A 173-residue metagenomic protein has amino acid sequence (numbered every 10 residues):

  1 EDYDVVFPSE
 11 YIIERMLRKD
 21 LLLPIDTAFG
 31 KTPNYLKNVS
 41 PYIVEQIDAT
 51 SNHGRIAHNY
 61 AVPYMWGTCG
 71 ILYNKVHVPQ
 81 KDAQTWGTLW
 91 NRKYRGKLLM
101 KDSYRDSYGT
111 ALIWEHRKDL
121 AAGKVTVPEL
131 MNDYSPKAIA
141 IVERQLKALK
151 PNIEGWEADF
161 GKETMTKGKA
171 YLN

Functional and structural regions predicted by a protein language model:
E1, I13, W86, G161-T164: Short, hydrophobic alpha-helical packing/hinge segments within bilobed ligand-binding/sensory domains
E1-K19: Early extracytoplasmic/lumenal segment of secretory-pathway proteins
P8, A57, W66-T68, R95: Extracytoplasmic
E10-I12, L21, G30, K75-H77 (+2 more regions): Solvent-exposed coil/turn segments that connect beta secondary-structure elements in extracytoplasmic/periplasmic
E14-W66, Q80-G87: Hinge/lid segment of periplasmic solute-binding proteins
T68-Q80: Hydrophobic/proline-rich hinge and linker segments of small-molecule sensing/allosteric domains, predominantly
H77-Q84, H116-A122: Short helix-loop capping/hinge motifs at secondary-structure junctions, enriched in acidic/polar residues
K97-M100, S107, A111-N173: Ligand-binding pocket segment of bilobal, Venus flytrap-like solute-binding proteins
